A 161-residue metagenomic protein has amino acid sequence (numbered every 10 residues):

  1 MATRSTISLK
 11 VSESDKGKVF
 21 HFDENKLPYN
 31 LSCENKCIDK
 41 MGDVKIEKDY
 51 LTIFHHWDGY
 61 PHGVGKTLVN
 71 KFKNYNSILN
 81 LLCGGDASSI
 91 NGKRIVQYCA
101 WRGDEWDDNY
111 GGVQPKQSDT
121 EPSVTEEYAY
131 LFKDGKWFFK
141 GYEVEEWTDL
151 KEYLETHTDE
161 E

Functional and structural regions predicted by a protein language model:
R4-L9: Short beta-strand scaffold segments in enzyme catalytic cores
K16, K26, N35, G42-D43 (+4 more regions): Intrinsic-disorder/low-complexity loop/linker signature
G17, K48-Y50, W137: Tryptophan-centered short beta-strand motifs
H21-G63: Short, solvent-exposed aromatic-acidic interface loops
T67-E161: Low-complexity intrinsically disordered segments
